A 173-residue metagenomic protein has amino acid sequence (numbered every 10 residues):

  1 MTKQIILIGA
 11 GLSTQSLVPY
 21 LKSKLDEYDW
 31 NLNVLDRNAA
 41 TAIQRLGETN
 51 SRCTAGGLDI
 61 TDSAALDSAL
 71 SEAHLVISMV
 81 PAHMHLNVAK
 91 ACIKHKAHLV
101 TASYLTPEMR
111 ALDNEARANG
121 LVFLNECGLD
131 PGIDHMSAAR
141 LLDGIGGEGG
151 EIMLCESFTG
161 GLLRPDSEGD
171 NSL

Functional and structural regions predicted by a protein language model:
I5-L12: Conserved N-terminal Rossmann-fold NAD(P)-binding element of oxidoreductases
S13, L17: Hydrophobic/small residue at the entry helix of a nucleotide-binding pocket
R37-T41, T106: Helix N-cap at the beta1-alpha1 junction of Rossmann-like dinucleotide-binding domains, i.e., the first residues
T49-D62: Rossmann-fold cofactor-recognition segment
I60-E72: Conserved Rossmann-fold cofactor-binding substructure of NAD(P)-dependent oxidoreductases
A91-M109: ADP-ribose/adenylate-binding Rossmann-like module
S103-N125: Rossmann-fold NAD(P)-binding glycine/threonine-rich loop
L121-L173: Rossmann-like dinucleotide-binding core of oxidoreductases
